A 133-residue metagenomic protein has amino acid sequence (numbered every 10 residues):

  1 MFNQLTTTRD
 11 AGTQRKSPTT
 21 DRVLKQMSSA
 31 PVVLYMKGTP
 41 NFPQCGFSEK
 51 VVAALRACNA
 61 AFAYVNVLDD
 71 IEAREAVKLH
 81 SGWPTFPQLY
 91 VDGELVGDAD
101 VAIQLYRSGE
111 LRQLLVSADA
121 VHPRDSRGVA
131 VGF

Functional and structural regions predicted by a protein language model:
M1-V32, P123-F133: N-terminal leader/targeting and pre-domain segments
D21, R74-L79: TIR-domain catalytic/interaction hotspot
V23-A61: Local sequence-structure signature of Cys/Sec-based thiol-disulfide redox active-site neighborhoods
Y35-K37, V65-D70, W83, D92 (+1 more regions): Structured beta-strand/turn binding interfaces of compact recognition modules in eukaryotic regulators
R56-E75: Thiol-based oxidoreductase modules, predominantly thioredoxin-like and allied folds used for disulfide exchange
L79-T85: Thiol/disulfide oxidoreductase modules built on the thioredoxin-like
V91-R124: Non-catalytic, surface beta->alpha helical segment in thiol-disulfide oxidoreductase systems
